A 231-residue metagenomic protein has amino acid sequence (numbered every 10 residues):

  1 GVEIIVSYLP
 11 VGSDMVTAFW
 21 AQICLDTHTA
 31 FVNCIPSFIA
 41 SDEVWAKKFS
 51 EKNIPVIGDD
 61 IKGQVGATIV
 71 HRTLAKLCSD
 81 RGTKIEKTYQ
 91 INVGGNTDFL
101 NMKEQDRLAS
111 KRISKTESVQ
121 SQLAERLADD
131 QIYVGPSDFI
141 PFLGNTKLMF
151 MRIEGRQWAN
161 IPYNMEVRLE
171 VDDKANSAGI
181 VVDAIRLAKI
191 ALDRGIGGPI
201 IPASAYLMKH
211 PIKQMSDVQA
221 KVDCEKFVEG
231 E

Functional and structural regions predicted by a protein language model:
G1-C78: N-terminal Rossmann-like NAD(P) cofactor-binding subdomain of oxidoreductases, focused on the glycine-rich
D14-M15, L100, M215-A220: General structural signal for secondary-structure boundaries
P36, G198, A205-Y206: Flexible, active-site-adjacent loop/turn segments at secondary-structure boundaries
K47, E51, K76, D183 (+2 more regions): Charged/polar, solvent-exposed surface patches and flexible loops
S50-E51, A75, E104-Q105, L207 (+1 more regions): Alpha-helix boundary/capping detector
I54, I61, V65-G197, I201: Active-site-lining helix/loop region of Rossmann-like oxidoreductase modules
A203-E231: N-terminal charge/polar-biased segments
